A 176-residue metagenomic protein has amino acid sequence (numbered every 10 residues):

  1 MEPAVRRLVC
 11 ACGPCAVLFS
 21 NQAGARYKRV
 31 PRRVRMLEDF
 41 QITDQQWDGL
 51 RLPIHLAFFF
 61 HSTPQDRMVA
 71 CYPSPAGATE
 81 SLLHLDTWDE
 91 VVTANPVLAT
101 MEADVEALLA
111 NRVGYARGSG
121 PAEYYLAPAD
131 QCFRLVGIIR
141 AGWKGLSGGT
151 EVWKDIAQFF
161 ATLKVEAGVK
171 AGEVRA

Functional and structural regions predicted by a protein language model:
M1-M36: N-terminal cysteine/histidine-rich coordination modules
A11, K28, F59-H61, C71-P73 (+2 more regions): Residues in well-ordered beta-strands of folded domains
A23-R26, L52-L56, P64-V69, N111 (+1 more regions): Generic structural motif recognizing short loop/turn segments at the entrances and edges of beta-strands
G24, I42-L50, V92-A99: Low-complexity, flexible helical/coil segments
V34-T79: Ordered, amphipathic secondary-structure segments that act as subunit-interaction surfaces in large macromolecular
V69-L98: Helix-loop elements that line ligand-binding/catalytic pockets
E90-A176: C-terminal, charged low-complexity interaction regions
